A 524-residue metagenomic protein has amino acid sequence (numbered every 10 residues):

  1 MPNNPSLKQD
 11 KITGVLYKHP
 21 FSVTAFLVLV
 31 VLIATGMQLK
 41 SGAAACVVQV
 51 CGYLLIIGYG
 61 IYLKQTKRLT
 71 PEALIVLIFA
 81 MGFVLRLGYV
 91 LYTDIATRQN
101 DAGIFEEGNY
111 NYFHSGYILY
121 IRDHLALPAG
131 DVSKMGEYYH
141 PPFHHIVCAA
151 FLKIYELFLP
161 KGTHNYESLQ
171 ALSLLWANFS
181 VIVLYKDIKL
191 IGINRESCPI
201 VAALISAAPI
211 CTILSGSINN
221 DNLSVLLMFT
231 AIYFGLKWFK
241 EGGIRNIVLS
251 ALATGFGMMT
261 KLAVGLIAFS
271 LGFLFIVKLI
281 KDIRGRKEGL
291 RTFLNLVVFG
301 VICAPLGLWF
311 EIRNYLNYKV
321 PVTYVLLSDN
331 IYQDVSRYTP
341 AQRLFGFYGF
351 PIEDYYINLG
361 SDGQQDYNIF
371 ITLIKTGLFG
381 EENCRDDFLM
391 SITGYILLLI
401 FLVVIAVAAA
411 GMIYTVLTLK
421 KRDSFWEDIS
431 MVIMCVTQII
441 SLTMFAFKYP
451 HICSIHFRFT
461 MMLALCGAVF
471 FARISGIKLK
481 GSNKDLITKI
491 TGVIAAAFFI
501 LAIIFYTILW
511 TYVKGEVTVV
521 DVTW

Functional and structural regions predicted by a protein language model:
V28-G52, H164-A177, I357-I439, A464: Membrane-interface anchor segments at the N-terminal boundary of transmembrane helices in multi-pass membrane enzymes
G60, K64, F239-K240, I267-V301 (+1 more regions): Perimembrane helix-loop-helix junctions
I61, E167-G192, T230: Transmembrane-helix motifs of polytopic, lipid-linked glycan transferases
L74-G82, L252-A253, R286-E311, N330-S336 (+1 more regions): Hydrophobic alpha-helical membrane-interfacial segments at the cytosolic entry of transmembrane helices
G88-Y139, F143, K153-E156, R337: Extracytosolic helix-loop segments that constitute the early lumenal/periplasmic catalytic or substrate-binding loops
L190-G192, A231-N246, G257: Membrane-interface transmembrane helices that cradle and orient dolichyl/undecaprenyl
I210-S224: Short acidic/glycine- and proline-prone juxtamembrane loop motifs at membrane-interface regions of multi-pass membrane
F293-A408, L509-W510: Membrane-lumen/periplasm interface segments of specific transmembrane helices in polyprenyl phosphate-linked
